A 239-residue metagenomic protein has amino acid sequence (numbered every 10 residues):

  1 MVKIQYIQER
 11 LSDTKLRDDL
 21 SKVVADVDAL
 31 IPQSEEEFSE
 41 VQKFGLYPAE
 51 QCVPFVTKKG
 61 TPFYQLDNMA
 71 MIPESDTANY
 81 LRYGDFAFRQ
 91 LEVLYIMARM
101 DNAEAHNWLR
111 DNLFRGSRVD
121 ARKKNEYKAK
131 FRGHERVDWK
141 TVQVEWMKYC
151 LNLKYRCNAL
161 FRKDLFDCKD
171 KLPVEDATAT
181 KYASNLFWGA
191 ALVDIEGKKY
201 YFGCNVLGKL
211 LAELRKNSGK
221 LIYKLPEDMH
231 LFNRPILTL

Functional and structural regions predicted by a protein language model:
V2-L239: Charged, low-complexity intrinsically disordered segments
